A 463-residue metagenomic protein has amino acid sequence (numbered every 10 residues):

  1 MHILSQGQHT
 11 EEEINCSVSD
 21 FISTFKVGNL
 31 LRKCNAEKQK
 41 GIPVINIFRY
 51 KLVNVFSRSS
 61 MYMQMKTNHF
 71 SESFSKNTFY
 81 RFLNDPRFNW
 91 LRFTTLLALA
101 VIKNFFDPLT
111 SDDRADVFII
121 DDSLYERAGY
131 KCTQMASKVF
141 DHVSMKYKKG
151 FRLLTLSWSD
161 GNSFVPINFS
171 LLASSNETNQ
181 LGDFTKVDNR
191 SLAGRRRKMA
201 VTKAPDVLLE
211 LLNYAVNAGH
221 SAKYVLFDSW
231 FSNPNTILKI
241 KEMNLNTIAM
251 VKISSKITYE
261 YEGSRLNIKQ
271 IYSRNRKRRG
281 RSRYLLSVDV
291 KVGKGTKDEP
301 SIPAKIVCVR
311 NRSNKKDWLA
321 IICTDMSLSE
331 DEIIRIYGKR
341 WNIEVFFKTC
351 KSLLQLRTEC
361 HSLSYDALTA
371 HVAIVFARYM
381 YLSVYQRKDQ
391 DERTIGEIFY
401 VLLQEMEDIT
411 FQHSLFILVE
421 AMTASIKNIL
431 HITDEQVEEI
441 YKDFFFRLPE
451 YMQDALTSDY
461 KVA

Functional and structural regions predicted by a protein language model:
M1-K38, I47-F48, T94-L97, D113-R114 (+2 more regions): Single, function-defining residue in the core of a domain
A36, N84-S175, D289-K291: Active-site-proximal, Lys/Arg-enriched surface segment that forms a nucleic-acid-binding/basic interface patch
I45-S57: Short, amphipathic alpha-helical "recognition" segments used to contact nucleic acids or chromatin
F56-F70: Short, charged amphipathic recognition helices of the HTH superfamily and cognate SANT/SANTA-like modules
Y62-M63, A128, V165, Q386-D391: Short, solvent-exposed secondary-structure capping/transition elements
N68-F82: Short, basic interhelical loop/turn and adjoining N-cap of the next helix at nucleic-acid- or acidic-partner-contacting
N77-R81, R87, L97, T410-F411: Long, low-complexity, charge-dense
